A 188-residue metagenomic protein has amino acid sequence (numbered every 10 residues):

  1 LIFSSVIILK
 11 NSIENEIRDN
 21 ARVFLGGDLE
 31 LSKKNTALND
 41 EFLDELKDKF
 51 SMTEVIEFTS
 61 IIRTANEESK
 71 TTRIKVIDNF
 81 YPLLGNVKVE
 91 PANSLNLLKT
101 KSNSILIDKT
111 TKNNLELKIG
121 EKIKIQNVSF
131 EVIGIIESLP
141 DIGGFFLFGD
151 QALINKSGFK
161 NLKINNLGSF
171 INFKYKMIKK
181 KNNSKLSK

Functional and structural regions predicted by a protein language model:
L1-K188: Membrane transport/envelope proteins' first extracytoplasmic loop
